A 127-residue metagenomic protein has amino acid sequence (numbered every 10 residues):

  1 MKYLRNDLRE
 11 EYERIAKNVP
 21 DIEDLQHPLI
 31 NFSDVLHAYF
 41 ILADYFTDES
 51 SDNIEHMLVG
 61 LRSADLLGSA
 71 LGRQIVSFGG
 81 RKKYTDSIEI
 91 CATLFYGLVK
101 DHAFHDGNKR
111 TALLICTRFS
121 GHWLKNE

Functional and structural regions predicted by a protein language model:
M1-E127: FIC/Doc superfamily catalytic core
